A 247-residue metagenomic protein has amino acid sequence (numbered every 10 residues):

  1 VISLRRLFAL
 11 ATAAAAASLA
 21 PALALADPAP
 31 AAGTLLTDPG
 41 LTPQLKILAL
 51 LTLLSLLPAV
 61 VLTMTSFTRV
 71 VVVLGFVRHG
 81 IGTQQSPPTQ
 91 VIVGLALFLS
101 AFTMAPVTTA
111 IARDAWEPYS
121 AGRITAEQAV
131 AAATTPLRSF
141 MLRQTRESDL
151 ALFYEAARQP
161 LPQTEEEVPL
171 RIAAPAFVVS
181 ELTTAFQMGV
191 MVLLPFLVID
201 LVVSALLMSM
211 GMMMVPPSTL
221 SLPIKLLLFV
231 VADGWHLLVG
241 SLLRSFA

Functional and structural regions predicted by a protein language model:
V1-D27: N-terminal secretory/membrane targeting signals
R6, L23-A247: Hydrophobic alpha-helical segments and their helix-loop boundaries in membrane and membrane-proximal proteins
